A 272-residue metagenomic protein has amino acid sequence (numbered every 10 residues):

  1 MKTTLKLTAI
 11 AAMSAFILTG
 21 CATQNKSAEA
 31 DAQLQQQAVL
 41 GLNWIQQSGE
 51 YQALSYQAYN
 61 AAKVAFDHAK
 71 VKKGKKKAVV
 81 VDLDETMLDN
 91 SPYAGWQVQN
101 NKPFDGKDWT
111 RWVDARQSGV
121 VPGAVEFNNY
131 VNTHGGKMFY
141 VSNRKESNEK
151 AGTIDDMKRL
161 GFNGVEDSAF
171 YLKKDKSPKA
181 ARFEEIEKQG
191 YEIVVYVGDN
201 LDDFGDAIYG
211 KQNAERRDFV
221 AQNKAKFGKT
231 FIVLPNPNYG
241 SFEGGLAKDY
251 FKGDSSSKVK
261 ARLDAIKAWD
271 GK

Functional and structural regions predicted by a protein language model:
T3-L7, S14, T19-V81, K248-D249 (+2 more regions): Non-catalytic pre-domain segments flanking phosphatase-related domains
N25-A32, K150-K272: C-terminal cap/substrate-recognition subdomain and adjoining C-terminal extension of metal-dependent phosphatase-like
W44-S55, T110-S118, F139-K145, Y171-K173: Second-shell loop/turn segments in exported
L54-A58, A62, V120-F127, E149 (+3 more regions): Stable alpha-helical elements in mature extracytoplasmic
K70, N90, S241-G244: Short, solvent-exposed loop/turn elements at domain surfaces
K72-A78, M87-G119: Active-site neighborhood of HAD-like aspartate-dependent phosphohydrolases
A78-V81, L88-D89, K137-S142, A169-Y171 (+2 more regions): Structural recognition of the beta-strand scaffold that forms the well-ordered cores of secreted hydrolase catalytic
E85, A124-M157, D199: Substrate-recognition element of Asp-dependent hydrolases with the DxDx(T/V) motif
